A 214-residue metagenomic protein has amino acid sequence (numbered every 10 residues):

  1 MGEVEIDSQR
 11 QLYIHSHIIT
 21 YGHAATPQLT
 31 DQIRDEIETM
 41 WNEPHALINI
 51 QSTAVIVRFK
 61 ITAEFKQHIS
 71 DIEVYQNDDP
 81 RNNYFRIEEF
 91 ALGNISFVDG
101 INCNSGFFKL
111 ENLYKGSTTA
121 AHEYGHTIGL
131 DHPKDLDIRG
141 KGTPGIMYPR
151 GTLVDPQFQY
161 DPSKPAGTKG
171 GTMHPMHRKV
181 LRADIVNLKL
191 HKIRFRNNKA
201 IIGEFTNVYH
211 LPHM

Functional and structural regions predicted by a protein language model:
E3-I33: Fold-level signature of zinc-dependent metallopeptidase catalytic domains
Q9-I18, R81-Y84, S105-F108, P144-G145: Hydrophobic beta-strand segments of well-ordered beta-sheets in folded domains
H15-H17, H23, H45, H68 (+6 more regions): Histidine (H) residue identity feature
I19-A24, I37, K134, L153-V154: Solvent-exposed loop/turn segments at secondary-structure junctions within structured extracellular/periplasmic domains
P27-R139: Metzincin-family zinc-dependent endopeptidase catalytic domain
D99-K115, K134-M214: Metalloprotease/metallohydrolase-associated module, dominated by Zn2+-dependent proteases
